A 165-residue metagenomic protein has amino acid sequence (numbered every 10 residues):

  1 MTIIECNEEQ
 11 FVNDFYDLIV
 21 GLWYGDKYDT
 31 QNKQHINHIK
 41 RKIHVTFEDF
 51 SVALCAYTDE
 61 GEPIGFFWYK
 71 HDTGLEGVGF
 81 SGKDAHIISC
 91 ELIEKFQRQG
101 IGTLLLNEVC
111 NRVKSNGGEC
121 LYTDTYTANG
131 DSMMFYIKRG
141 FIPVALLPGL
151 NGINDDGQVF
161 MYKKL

Functional and structural regions predicted by a protein language model:
M1-T2: Extreme N-terminal starter segment of soluble prokaryotic enzymes
C6-S89, I93-K95: Acetyl-CoA-dependent GNAT
L92, R98-N111, M134-K138: Conserved acetyl-CoA-binding loop-helix of GNAT-fold acetyltransferases
G102, L106, N129-S132, G149-D155: Short glycine/proline-centered loop/turn elements that form peptide/ligand docking sites
V113-T125: Conserved GNAT acetyl-CoA-binding A-motif
Y122-T125, I137-Q158: Conserved catalytic-core motifs of GNAT/GCN5-like acyltransferases
Y162-L165: Short beta-strand-to-coil "C-cap" segments at the C-terminal boundary of structured domains/repeats, marking
